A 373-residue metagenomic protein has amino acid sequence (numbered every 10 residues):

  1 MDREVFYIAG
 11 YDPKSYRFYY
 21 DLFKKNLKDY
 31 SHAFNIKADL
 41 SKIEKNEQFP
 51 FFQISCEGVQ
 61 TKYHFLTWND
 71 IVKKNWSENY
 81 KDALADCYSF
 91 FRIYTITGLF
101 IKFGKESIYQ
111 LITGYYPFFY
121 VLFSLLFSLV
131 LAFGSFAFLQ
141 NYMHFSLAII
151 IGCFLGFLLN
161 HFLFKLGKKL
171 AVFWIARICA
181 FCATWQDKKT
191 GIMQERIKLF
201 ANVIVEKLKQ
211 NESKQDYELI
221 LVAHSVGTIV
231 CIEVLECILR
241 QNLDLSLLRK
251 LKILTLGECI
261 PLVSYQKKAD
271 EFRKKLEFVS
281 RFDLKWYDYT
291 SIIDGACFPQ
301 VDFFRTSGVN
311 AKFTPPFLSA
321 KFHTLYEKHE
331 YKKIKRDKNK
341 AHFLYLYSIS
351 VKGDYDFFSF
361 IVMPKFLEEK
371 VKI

Functional and structural regions predicted by a protein language model:
M1-Y94, Y289: Membrane-protein extramembrane domains
E4-L27, Q186, E195-A296: Serine-dependent carboxylesterase/thioesterase catalytic core of lipase-like alpha/beta-hydrolase/SGNH enzymes
P13, K62-F118, H144-Q215, K275 (+1 more regions): Active-site catalytic motif of lipid deacylating hydrolases and related acyltransferases
D29, V59, W68-K73, Y80-S89 (+2 more regions): Lipolytic serine-hydrolase domain surface
T113-L129: Membrane-embedded alpha-helical segments of integral membrane proteins
S124-L147: Juxtamembrane "helix exit" motif at the C-terminal ends of alpha-helical transmembrane segments in multi-pass membrane
